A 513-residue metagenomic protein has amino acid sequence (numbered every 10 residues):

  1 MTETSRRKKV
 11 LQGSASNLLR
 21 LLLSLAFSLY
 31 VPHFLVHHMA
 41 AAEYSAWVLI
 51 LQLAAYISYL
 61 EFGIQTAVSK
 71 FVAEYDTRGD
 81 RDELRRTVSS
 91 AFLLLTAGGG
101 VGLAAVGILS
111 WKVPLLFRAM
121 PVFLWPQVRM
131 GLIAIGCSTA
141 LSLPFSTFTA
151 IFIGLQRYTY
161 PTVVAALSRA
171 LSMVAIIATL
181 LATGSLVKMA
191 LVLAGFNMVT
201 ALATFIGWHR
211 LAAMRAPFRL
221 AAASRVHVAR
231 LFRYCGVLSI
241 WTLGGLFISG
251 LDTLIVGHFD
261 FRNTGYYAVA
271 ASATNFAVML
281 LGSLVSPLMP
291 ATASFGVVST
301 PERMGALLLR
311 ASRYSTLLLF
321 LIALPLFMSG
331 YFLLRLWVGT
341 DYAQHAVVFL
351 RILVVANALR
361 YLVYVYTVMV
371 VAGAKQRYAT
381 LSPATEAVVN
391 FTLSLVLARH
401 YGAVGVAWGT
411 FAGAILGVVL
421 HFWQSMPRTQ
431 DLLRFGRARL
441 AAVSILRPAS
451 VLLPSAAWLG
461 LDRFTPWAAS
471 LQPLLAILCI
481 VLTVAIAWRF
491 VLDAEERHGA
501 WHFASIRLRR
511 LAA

Functional and structural regions predicted by a protein language model:
M1, D431-L432, A456-A513: Membrane-proximal transmembrane or re-entrant/amphipathic helices at the cytosolic face
M1-S28, D82-S89, L93, W125-V128 (+3 more regions): N-terminal membrane topogenesis motif
M1-V10, V187, T204-S249, S299-A306 (+2 more regions): Interhelical loop/hinge segments that connect adjacent transmembrane helices in multipass membrane
T4, S110-A134, F261-N263, F327-N357 (+2 more regions): Interfacial segments at transmembrane-helix termini and the short loops linking adjacent helices
Q12-L29, V192-T204, W208, A222-S294 (+3 more regions): Transmembrane helical elements of multi-pass membrane transporters/channels
F62-R78, I153-G154, A213-P217, A270 (+2 more regions): Helix-loop junctions and terminal segments of transmembrane helices in multi-pass membrane transport/translocation
I133, V163-A212, R230, Y234 (+3 more regions): Hydrophobic alpha-helical transmembrane segments
T139-L167, G184-V187, W208, V354-E386: Membrane-interface junctions at transmembrane-helix termini in multi-pass inner-membrane proteins
